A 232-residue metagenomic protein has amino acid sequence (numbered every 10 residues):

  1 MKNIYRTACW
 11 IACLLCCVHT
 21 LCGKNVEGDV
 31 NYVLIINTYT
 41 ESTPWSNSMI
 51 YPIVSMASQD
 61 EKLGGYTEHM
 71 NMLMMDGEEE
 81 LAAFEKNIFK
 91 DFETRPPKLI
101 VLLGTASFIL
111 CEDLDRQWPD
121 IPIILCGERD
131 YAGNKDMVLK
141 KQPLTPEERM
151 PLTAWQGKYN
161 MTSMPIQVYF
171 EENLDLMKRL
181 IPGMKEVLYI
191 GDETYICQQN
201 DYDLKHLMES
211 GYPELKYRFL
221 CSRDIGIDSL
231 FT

Functional and structural regions predicted by a protein language model:
M1-C9: Bacterial N-terminal signal peptides that target proteins for export
K2-N3, L14-L15, N25: Intrinsically disordered, low-complexity and often Lys/Arg-enriched segments
A8-H19: Bacterial N-terminal signal peptides
L21-T232: Short hydrophobic alpha-helices and adjacent helix-cap/hinge residues
